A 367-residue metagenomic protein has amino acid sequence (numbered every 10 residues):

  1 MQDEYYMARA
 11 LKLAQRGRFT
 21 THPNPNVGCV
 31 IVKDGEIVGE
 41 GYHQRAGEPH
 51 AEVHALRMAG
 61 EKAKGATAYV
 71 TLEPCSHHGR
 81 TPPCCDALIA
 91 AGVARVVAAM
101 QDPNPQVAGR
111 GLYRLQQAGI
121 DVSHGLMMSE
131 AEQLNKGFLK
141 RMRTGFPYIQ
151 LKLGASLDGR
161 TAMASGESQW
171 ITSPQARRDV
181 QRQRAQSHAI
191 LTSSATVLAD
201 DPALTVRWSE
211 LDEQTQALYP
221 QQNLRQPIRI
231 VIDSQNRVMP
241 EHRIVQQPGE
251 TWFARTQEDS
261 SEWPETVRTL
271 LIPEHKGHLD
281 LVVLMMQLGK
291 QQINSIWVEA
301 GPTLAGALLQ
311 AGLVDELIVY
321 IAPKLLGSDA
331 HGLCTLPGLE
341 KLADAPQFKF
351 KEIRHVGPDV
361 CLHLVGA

Functional and structural regions predicted by a protein language model:
Q2-H22, R141: Short, basic/aromatic recognition patches
A10, G28, C75, L115 (+7 more regions): Residue-level signal for inorganic ion chemistry
V27-G35, L153-G154, L362: Short beta-strand scaffold segments in enzyme catalytic cores
I31-E130, L309: Zn2+-dependent cytidine deaminase-like catalytic core
P103-Q106, S129-E130, L198, R237-M239 (+2 more regions): Short gly/pro/ser/thr-enriched loop/turn and capping motifs at secondary-structure boundaries
K140, Q150-L157, T161-N294, T303-G306: Active-site ligand-binding patch in enzyme domains
Q310-F348: Flexible, gly/pro- and Lys/Arg-enriched active-site loops
P337-A367: Conserved histidine-centered catalytic loops in small-molecule metabolism enzymes
